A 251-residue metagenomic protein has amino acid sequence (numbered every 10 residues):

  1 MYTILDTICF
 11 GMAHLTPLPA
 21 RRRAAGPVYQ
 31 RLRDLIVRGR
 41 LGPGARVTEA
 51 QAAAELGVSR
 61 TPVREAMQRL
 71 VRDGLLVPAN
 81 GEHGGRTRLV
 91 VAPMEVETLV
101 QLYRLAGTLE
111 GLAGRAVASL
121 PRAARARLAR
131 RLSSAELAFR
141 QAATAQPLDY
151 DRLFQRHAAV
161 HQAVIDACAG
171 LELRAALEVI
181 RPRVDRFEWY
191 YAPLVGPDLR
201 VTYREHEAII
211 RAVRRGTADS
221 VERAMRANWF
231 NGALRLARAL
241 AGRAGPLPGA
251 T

Functional and structural regions predicted by a protein language model:
M1-S119, R238-T251: Short linear motifs at protein or domain termini
R23, P78, D151, Q155 (+1 more regions): Short helix-capping and inter-helix turn/linker motifs at the boundaries of alpha-helical repeat units
G26, V96, G107, A129 (+2 more regions): Amphipathic alpha-helical repeat elements characteristic of tetratricopeptide repeat
M94-L99, V117-A123, A143-L148, C168-A169 (+2 more regions): A ubiquitous short alpha-helical element
A123-Y190, T202-R211, S220-L234: Conserved amphipathic alpha-helical segments that form helical-bundle/coiled-coil interaction surfaces
V195-G196, A218-E222: Hydrophobic/aromatic-rich alpha-helical bundle segments in the mid-to-C-terminal region
